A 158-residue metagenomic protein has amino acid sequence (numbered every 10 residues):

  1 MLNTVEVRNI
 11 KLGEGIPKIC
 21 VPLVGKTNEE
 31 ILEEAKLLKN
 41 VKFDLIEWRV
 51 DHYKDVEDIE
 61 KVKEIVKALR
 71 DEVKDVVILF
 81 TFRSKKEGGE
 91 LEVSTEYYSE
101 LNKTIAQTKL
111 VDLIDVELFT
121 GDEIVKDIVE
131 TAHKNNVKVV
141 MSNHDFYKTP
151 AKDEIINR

Functional and structural regions predicted by a protein language model:
M1-E33: N-terminal amphipathic alpha-helix/helix-capping segment at the start of soluble metabolic enzymes
G15-I19, K42-D44, V73-I78, L110-D112 (+1 more regions): Short, well-ordered coil/turn segments that N-cap beta-strands
V24, L45-D55, Y98, A106 (+2 more regions): Catalytic beta/alpha-barrel core
K26-N40, V93-I105, A151-R158: Short, acidic/polar
Y53-L69, L118-H133, P150-D153: Active-site-adjacent beta->alpha loops and helix N-cap segments on the catalytic face of soluble alpha/beta enzymes
D58-K86, T104, E130-V140: Alpha-helix-loop-beta-strand connector modules within alpha/beta enzyme cores
I78-V116: Glycine/small-residue-rich loop that forms an oxyanion/phosphate-binding "nest" at active or ligand-binding sites
E130-R158: Histidine/lysine/aspartate-rich catalytic loop segments that bind and position anionic ligands
